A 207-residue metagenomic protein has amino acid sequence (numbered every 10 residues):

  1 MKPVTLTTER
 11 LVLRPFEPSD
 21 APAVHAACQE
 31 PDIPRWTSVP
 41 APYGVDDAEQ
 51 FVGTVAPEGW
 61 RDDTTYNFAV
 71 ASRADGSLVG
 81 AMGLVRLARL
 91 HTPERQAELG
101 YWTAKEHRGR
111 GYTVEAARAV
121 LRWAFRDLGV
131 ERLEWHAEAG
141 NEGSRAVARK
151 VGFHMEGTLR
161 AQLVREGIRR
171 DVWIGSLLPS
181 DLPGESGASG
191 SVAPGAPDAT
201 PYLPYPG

Functional and structural regions predicted by a protein language model:
M1-K2, V55-E58: Short, P/G- and charge-enriched loop/turn segments at secondary-structure junctions
M1-P34, N67-G207: Acyl-donor (CoA/ACP) binding surface of acyl/acetyltransferases
C28, T37, G59-R61: Hydrophobic residues in alpha-helical segments
P34-T54, Y66-F68: Conserved GNAT-fold acetyl-CoA-binding loop/helix
V39-P40, D62, H91: Short, surface-exposed helix-loop/turn micro-motifs enriched in polar/charged residues
P57-G59, R108-G109: Short helix-to-loop capping/linker segments positioned immediately adjacent to catalytic or ligand/cofactor-binding
E58-D63, F153: Short loop/turn motifs at secondary-structure junctions and domain boundaries
